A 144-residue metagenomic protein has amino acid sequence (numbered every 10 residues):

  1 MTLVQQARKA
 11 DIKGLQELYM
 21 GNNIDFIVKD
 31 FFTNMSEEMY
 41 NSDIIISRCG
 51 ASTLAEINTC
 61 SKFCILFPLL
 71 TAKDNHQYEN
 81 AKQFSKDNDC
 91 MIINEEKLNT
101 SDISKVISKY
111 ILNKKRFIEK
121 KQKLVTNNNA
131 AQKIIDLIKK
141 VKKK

Functional and structural regions predicted by a protein language model:
M1-I44, Y78-K82, M91-D102: Donor-nucleotide binding loops and adjacent catalytic segments primarily of GT-B fold Leloir glycosyltransferases
R8, G50, P68: Short glycine-/small-residue-rich Rossmann-like dinucleotide-binding loops
K29, Y40-A55, K62-F63: Acidic donor-binding loop of glycosyltransferase active sites
S47, F63-D74: Short hydrophobic beta-strand element within catalytic cores of glycosyltransferases and related nucleotide-activated
E56-T59, D74-D87: Short acidic/histidine- and often glycine-rich active-site loop of Leloir-type glycosyltransferases that engages
D87-K115: C-terminal "capping" alpha-helix adjacent to the active site of nucleotide-linked donor transferases in cell-envelope
K115-N127: A short, well-ordered alpha-helix in the C-terminal region of glycosyltransferases
N127-K144: C-terminal alpha-helical cap of glycosyltransferases
